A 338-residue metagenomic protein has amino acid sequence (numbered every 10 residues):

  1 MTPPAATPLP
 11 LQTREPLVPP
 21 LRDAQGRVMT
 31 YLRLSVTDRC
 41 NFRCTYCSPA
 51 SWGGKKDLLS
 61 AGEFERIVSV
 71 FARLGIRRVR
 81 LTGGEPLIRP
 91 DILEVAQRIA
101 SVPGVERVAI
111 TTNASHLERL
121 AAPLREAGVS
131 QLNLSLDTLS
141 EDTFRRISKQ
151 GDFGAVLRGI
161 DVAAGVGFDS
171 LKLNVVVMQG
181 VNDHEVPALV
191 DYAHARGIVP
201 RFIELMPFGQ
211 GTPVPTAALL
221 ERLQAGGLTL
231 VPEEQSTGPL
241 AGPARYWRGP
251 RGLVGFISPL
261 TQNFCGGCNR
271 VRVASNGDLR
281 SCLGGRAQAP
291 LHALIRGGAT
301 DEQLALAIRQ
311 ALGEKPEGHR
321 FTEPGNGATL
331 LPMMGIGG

Functional and structural regions predicted by a protein language model:
T2-L32, D191-A195, L205-G338: Auxiliary Fe-S-binding modules of radical SAM enzymes
T2-R107: Conserved alpha-helical substructure of the radical SAM core
D38-C40, L136-T138, L283: Short, small-residue-rich loop/turn micro-motifs
F42, E141-D142, N263, A289: Glycine-centered loop/turn positions within well-structured domains that cap or flank conserved ligand/cofactor-binding
R43, C47, R89, D142 (+3 more regions): Residues that scaffold the ATP/ADP-binding catalytic core of kinase and kinase-like folds
A50-G54, L139-E141, L205-F208: A short, flexible beta-alpha/helix-coil linker loop
K55-L58, F144-K149, G211-V214, I295: Short, solvent-exposed loop/turn segments at secondary-structure boundaries
L58-L81, R89-I203: Radical SAM/AdoMet-radical enzyme domain recognition
